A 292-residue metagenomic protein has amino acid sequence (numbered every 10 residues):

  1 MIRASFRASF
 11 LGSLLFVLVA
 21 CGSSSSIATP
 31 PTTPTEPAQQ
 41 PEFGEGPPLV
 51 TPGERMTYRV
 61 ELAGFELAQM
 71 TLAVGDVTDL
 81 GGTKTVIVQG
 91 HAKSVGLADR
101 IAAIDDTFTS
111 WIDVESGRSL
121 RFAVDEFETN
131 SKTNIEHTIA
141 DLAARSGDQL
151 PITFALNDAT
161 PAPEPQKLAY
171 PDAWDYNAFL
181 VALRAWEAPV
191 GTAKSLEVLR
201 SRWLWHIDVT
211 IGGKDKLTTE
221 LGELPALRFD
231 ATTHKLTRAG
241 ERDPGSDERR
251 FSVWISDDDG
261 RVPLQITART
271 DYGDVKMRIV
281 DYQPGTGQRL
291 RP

Functional and structural regions predicted by a protein language model:
M1-F6: N-terminal secretory signal peptides that target proteins for export/translocation
S9, T51, Y58, E115 (+4 more regions): Short linear sequence motifs
S9-A20: Bacterial N-terminal signal peptides
C21-S146, A185-P292: Acidic, serine/threonine-rich low-complexity disordered tracts
S146-R200: Active-site/ligand-binding surface loops and adjacent short beta/alpha elements that line catalytic pockets across
